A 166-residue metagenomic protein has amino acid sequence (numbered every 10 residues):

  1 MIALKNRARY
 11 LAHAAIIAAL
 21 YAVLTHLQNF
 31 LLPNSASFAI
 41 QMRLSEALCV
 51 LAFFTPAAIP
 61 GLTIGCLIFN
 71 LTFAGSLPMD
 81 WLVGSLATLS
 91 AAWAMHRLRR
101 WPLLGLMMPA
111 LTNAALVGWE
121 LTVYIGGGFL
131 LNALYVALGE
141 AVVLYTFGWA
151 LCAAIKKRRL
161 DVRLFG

Functional and structural regions predicted by a protein language model:
I2-F53, A57: Hydrophobic transmembrane alpha-helices
N6, G61, L131-N132: Membrane-interface alpha-helices at helix entry/exit sites of multi-pass transporters
A12-I17, P56-L62, G84, V117-E120: Short, functional N-terminal and low-complexity linear motifs
H26-F38, A47, L67-G166: Membrane-embedded alpha-helical hairpins and interfacial helices in multi-pass inner-membrane proteins
L51-F73: Membrane-helix boundary elements
